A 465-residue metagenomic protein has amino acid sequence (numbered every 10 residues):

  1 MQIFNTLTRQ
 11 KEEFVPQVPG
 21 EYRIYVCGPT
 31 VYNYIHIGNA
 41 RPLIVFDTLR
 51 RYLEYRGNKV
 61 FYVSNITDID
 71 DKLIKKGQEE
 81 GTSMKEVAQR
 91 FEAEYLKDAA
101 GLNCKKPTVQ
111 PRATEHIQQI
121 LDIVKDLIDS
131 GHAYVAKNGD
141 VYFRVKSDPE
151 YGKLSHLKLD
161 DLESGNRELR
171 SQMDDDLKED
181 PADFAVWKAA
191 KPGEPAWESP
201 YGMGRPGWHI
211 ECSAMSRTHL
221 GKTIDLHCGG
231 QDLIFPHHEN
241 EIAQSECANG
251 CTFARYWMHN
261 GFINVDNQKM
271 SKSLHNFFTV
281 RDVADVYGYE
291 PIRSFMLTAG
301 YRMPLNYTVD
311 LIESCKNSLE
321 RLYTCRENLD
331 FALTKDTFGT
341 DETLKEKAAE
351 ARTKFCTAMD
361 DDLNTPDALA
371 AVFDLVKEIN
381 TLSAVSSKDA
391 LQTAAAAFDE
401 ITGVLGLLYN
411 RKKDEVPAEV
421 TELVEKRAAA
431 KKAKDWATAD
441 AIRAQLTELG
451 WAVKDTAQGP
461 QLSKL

Functional and structural regions predicted by a protein language model:
M1-Y32, D47, K97, Q118-D330: Alpha-helical recognition segments enriched in aromatics with Gly/Pro capping that present substrate-recognition
T8-E13, Q17-K105, Q458-L462: N-terminal, positively charged nucleic-acid-binding surface of large information/translation enzymes
N58, H132, W451: Short phosphate-binding/catalytic loops that engage adenosine nucleotides
I66-D70, E92-Y95, K105-I120, N138-S147: Short, glycine/charge-rich beta-strand/loop segments that flank catalytic centers and engage negatively charged groups
Q78-M84, T108-T114, G230: The substrate-binding groove and active-site-proximal loops of carbohydrate-active enzymes, especially glycoside
K269-M270, F277-L465: Structural preference for alpha-helix termini/caps and helix-kink/transition segments
